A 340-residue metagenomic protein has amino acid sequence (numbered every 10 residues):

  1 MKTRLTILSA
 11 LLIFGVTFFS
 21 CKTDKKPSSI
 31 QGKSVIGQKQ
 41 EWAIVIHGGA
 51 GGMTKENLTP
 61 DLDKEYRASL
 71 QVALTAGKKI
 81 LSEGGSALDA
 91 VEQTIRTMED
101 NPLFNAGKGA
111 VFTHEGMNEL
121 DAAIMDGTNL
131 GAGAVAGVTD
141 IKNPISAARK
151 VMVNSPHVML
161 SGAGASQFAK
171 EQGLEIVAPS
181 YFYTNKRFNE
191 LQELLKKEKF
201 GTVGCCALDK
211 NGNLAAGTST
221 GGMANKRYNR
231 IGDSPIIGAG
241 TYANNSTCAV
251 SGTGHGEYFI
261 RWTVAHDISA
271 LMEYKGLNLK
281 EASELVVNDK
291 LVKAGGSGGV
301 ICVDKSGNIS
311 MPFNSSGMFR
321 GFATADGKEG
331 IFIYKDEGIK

Functional and structural regions predicted by a protein language model:
M1-L8: Bacterial N-terminal signal peptides that target proteins for export
L11-F14: Core hydrophobic alpha-helical transmembrane segments of single-pass membrane proteins
T17-S20: C-terminal motif of bacterial Sec signal peptides marking the signal peptidase cleavage site
K22-K340: Alpha/propeptide regions of enzymes that mature by internal proteolysis
